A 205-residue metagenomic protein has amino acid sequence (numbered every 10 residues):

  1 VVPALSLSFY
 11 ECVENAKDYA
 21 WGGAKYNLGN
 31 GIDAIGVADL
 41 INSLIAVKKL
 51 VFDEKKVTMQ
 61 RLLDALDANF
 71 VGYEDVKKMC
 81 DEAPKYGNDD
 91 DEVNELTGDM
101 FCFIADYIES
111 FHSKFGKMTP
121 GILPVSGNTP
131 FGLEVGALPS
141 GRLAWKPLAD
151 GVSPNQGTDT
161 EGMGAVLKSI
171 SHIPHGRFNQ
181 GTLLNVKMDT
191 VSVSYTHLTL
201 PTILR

Functional and structural regions predicted by a protein language model:
V1-V193: Catalytic cofactor-binding cores of redox enzymes
T196-T202: Conserved small/polar residues in nucleotide/adenosyl-binding loops
R205: Phosphate/diphosphate ligand-binding glycine-rich loop within oxidoreductases
